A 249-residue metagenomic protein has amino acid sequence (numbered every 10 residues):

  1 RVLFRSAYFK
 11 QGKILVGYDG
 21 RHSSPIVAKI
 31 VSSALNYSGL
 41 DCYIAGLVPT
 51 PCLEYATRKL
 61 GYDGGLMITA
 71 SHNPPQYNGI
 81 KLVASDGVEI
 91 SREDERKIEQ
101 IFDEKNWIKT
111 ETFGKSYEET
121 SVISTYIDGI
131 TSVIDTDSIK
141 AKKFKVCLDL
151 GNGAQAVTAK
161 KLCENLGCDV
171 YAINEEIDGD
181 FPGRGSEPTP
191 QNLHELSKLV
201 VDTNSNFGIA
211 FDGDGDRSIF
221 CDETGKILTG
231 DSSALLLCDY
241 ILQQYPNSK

Functional and structural regions predicted by a protein language model:
V2-L3: Short, small-residue-biased leader/transition segments that mark boundaries at the very start of proteins
S6, A34, G65, T110-Y117 (+1 more regions): Glycine-centered structural positions embedded in regular secondary structure
F9-L15, L35-G39, I139-K145, L242-S248: Short, surface-exposed connector motifs at secondary-structure boundaries
Q11-Y77, T131, K161-C221: N-terminal small/polar loop signature for handling phosphorylated ligands or for N-terminal nucleophile
V27, P49, Q155, G230-L237: Catalytic-loop motifs flanking and including active-site residues across diverse enzymes
A45-G46, E119, L148-G151, G185 (+2 more regions): Glycine- and other small-residue-rich loops at beta-strand/loop junctions that grip anionic moieties
P75-Q76, L82-S91, Q100, E195 (+1 more regions): Replace "Mg2+/Mn2+-dependent" with "divalent metal-dependent
N78-T203: Gly/Ser/Thr-enriched, mixed-charge loops and adjacent short helices that form phosphate/oxyanion-binding elements
